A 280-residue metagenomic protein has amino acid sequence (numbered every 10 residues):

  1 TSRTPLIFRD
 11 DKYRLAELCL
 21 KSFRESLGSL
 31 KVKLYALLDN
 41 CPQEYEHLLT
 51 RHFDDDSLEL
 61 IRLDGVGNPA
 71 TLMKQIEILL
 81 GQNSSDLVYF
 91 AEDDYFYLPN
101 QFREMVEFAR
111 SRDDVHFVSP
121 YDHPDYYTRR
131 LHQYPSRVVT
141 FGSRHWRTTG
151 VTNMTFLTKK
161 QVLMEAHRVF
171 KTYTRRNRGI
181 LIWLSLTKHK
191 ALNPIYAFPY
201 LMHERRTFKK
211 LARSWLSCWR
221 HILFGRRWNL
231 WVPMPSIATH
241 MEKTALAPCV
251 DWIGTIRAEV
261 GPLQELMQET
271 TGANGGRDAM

Functional and structural regions predicted by a protein language model:
S2-R14, V169-R175: Short, flexible/disordered intra-domain loops and linkers
Y13-K31: Short, acidic, metal-binding catalytic loop of nucleotide-sugar glycosyltransferases
S26-Y35, L58, D86: Short loop->beta transition adjacent to catalytic acidic/histidine clusters or analogous donor-positioning motifs
D39: Acidic ATP/Mg2+-coordinating residue in the GHKL
P42-D86: Active-site-proximal specificity loops/subdomain of glycosyltransferases
S85-F96: Short beta-strand-to-loop acidic/aromatic patch adjacent to the donor-nucleotide binding site
F96-K171: Conserved catalytic core of nucleotide-sugar-dependent glycosyltransferases
H167-M280: C-terminal catalytic/acceptor-binding lobe
